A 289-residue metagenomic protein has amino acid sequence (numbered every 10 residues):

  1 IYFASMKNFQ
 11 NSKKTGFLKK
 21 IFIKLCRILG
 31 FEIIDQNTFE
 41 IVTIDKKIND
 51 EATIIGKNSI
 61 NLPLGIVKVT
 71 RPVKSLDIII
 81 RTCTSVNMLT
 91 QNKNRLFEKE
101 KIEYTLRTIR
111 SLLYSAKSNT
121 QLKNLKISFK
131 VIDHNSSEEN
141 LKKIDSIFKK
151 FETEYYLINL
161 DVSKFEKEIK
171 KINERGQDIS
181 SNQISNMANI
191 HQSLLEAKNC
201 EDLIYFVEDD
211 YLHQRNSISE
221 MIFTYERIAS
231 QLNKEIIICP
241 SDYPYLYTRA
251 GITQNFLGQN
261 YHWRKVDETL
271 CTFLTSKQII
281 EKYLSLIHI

Functional and structural regions predicted by a protein language model:
Y2-I60: Membrane-proximal basic amphipathic "stem/tether" segments
Q36-Y114: N-proximal low-complexity "stem/linker" segments adjacent to membrane-targeting elements
L76, S115-K130, T153-Y155: Short loop->beta transition adjacent to catalytic acidic/histidine clusters or analogous donor-positioning motifs
L125-S136, N159-V162: Short beta-strand/loop segment that forms part of the nucleotide-sugar
E138-I144, F148-C200: Active-site-proximal specificity loops/subdomain of glycosyltransferases
E201-L212: Short beta-strand-to-loop acidic/aromatic patch adjacent to the donor-nucleotide binding site
Q214-Y283: Conserved catalytic core of nucleotide-sugar-dependent glycosyltransferases
I287-I289: Conserved small/polar residues in nucleotide/adenosyl-binding loops
